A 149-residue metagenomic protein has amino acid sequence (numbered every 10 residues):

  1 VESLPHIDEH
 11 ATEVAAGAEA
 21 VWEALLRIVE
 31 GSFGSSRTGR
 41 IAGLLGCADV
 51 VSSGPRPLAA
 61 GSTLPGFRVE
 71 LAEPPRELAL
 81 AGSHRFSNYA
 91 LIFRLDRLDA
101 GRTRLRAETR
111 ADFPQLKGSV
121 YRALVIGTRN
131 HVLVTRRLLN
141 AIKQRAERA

Functional and structural regions predicted by a protein language model:
V1-D49: Hydrophobic ligand-binding cavity/cleft-lining segments
P5-E13, E77, A90, R102-R106: Intrinsic-disorder/low-complexity, polar/charged segments enriched in Ser/Thr/Lys/Arg/Asp/Glu/Gln
A15-E19, L71-P75, L95-R104, Q144-R148: A short, structured loop/turn motif at beta-sheet edges
E19, R27, A59-R68, S83: Conserved, structured core segments of small domains
V21-L25, V69, A107, I142: Hydrophobic pocket/interface hotspot
C47-T63: Secreted/surface-exposed cysteine- and glycine-rich disulfide frameworks
L78-H84: Short beta-strand segments that buttress and anchor functional surface loops
R85-R136, I142: Beta-strand/loop substructures that line and gate deep hydrophobic ligand-binding cavities in soluble
